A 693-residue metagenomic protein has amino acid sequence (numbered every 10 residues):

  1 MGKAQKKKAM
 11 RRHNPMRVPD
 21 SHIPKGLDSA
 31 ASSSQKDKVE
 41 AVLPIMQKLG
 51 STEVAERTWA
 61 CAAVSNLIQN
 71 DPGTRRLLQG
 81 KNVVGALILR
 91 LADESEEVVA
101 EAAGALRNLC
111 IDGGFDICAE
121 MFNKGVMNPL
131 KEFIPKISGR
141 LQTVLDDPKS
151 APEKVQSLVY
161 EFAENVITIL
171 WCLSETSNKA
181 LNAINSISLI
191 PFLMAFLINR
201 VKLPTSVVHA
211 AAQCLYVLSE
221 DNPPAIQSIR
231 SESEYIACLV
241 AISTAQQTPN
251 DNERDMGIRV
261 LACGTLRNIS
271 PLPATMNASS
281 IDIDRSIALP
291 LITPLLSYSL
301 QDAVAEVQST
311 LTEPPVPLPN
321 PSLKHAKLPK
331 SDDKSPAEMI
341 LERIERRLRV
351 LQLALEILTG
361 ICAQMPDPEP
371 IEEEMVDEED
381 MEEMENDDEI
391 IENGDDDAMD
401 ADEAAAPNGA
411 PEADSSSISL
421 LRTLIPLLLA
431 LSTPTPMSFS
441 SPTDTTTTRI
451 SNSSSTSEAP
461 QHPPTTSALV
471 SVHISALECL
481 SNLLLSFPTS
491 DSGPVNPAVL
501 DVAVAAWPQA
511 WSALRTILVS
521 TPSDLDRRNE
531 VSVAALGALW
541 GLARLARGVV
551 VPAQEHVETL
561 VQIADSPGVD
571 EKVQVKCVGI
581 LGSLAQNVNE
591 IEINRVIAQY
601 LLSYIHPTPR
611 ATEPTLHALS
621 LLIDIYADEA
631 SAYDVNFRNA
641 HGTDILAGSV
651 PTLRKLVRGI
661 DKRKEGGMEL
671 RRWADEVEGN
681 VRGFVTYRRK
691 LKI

Functional and structural regions predicted by a protein language model:
G2-Q35, G139-V159, I287-S471: Acidic, serine/threonine- and proline-enriched intrinsically disordered linkers and terminal tails in large eukaryotic
G2-Q5, S481, L485, T489-E665 (+1 more regions): Extended, charge-rich low-complexity regions and/or helical-solenoid scaffolds
A30-A41, K48-W59, A63, L67-G85 (+10 more regions): Elongated alpha-helical scaffolds that mediate protein-protein interactions in large eukaryotic proteins, primarily
P44-M46, V83-L89, M121, V126-I137 (+9 more regions): Buried hydrophobic core positions in alpha-solenoid tandem helical repeats
T52-E53, E94-S95, S138, V159 (+10 more regions): Short inter-helical turns and helix N-cap capping residues of alpha-solenoid HEAT/ARM repeat scaffolds
T58-P72, A86, A100-F115, L158-K179 (+8 more regions): Alpha-helical solenoid repeat architecture
G114-D116, F122-L353, I357-E373, S441: Fungal eukaryote-biased detector of long internal structured cores
L300-V304, Q308-S309, P336-L341, C362-A363 (+1 more regions): Eukaryotic acidic, Ser/Thr-rich intrinsically disordered low-complexity regions
